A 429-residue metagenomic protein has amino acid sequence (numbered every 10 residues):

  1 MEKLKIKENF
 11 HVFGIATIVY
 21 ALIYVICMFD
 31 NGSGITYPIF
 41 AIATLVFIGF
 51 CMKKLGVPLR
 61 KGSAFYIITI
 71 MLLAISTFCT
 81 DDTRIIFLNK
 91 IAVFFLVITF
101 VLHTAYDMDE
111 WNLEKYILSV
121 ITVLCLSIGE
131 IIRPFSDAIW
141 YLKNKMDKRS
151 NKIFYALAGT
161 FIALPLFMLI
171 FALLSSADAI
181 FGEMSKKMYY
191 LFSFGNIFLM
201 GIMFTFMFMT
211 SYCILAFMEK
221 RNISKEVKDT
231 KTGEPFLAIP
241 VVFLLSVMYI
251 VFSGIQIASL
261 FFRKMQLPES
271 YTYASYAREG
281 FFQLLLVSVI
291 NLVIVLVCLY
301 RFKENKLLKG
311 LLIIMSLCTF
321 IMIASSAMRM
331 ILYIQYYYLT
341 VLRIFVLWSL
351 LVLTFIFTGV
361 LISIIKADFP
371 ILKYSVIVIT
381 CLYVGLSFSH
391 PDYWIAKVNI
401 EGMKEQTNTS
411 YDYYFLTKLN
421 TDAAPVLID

Functional and structural regions predicted by a protein language model:
M1-H11, K53-G62, E110-W111, P134-F154 (+6 more regions): Juxtamembrane membrane-water interface segments of multi-pass membrane proteins, especially cytoplasmic-side
M1-K54, I313-S325, R329: Alpha-helical transmembrane segments and their cytosolic membrane-interface
I26-S33, I39-I180, M203-F204, F208-K220: Transmembrane-helix bundle segments that line or gate the permeation/cavity pathway in multi-pass membrane proteins
L88-A105, F194-N222, A238, L245-I250 (+5 more regions): Terminal, non-globular segments
Y189-M203, E269-V289, L339-S349, Y411: Short aromatic-rich membrane-water interface segments that cap or initiate transmembrane helices in multi-pass membrane
F369-P391: Internal/C-terminal transmembrane anchor helices
V384-T409: Hydrophobic alpha-helical transmembrane segments in integral membrane proteins
L416-D429: Extracytosolic and intramembrane catalytic regions of membrane-associated proteins in envelope/secretory systems
